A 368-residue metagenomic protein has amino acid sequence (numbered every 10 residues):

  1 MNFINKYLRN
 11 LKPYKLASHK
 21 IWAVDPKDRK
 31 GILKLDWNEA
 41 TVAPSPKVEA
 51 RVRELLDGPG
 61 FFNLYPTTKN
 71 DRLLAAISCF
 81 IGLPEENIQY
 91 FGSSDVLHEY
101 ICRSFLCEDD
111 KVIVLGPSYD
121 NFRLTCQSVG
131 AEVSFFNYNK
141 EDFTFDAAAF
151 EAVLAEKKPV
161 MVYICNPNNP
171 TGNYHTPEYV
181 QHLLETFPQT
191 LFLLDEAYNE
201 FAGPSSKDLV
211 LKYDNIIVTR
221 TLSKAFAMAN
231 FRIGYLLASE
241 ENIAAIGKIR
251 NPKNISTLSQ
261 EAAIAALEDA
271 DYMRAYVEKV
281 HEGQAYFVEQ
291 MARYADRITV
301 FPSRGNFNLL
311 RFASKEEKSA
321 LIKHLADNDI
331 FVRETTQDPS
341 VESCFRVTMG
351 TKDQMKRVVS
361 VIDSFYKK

Functional and structural regions predicted by a protein language model:
N2, R9-S93, Y100: N-terminal small-domain helix-loop-helix segment of the aminotransferase-like
A43-S45, N215-R293, T299-F301: PLP-dependent aminotransferase class I/II
E49, G60-F187, Y198-Y213, I217: Conserved core of the PLP fold type I
N70-D71, N230, R304, P339-S343: Short acidic/glycine-enriched loop/turn segments that link adjacent beta-strands
A238-N242, E268-D269, F312-K315, K352-D353 (+1 more regions): Short loop segments at secondary-structure junctions
H281, Y294-N328, F345, M349: Conserved PLP-binding catalytic core of the aspartate aminotransferase-like
D327-N328, Q337-K368: PLP-dependent enzyme catalytic core of the Aspartate aminotransferase-like
